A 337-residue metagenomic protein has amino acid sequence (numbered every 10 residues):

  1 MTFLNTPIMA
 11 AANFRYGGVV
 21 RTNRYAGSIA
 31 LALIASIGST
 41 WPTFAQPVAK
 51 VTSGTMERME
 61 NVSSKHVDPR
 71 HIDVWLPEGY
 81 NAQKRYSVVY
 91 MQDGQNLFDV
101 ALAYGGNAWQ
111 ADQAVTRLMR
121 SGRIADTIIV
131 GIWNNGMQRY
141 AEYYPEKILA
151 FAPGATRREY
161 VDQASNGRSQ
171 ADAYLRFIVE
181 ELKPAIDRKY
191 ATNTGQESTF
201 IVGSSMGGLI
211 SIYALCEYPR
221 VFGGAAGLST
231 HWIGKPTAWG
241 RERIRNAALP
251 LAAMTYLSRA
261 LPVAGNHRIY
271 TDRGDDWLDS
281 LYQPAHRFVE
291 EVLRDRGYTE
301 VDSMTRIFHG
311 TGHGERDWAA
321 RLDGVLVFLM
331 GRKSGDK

Functional and structural regions predicted by a protein language model:
T6-P7, N13-I29: Bacterial N-terminal signal peptides that target proteins for export
V20-R21, A35, D68: N-terminal non-cleavable signal-anchor helices
T22, I37-S39, F177: Short acidic/polar alpha-helix capping motifs at helix-coil junctions
S28-S39: Bacterial N-terminal signal peptides
W41-A45: Sec/Tat signal peptide C-region and signal peptidase I cleavage site
Q46-K337: Non-catalytic cap/lid and distal C-terminal segments of serine-dependent acyl enzymes
